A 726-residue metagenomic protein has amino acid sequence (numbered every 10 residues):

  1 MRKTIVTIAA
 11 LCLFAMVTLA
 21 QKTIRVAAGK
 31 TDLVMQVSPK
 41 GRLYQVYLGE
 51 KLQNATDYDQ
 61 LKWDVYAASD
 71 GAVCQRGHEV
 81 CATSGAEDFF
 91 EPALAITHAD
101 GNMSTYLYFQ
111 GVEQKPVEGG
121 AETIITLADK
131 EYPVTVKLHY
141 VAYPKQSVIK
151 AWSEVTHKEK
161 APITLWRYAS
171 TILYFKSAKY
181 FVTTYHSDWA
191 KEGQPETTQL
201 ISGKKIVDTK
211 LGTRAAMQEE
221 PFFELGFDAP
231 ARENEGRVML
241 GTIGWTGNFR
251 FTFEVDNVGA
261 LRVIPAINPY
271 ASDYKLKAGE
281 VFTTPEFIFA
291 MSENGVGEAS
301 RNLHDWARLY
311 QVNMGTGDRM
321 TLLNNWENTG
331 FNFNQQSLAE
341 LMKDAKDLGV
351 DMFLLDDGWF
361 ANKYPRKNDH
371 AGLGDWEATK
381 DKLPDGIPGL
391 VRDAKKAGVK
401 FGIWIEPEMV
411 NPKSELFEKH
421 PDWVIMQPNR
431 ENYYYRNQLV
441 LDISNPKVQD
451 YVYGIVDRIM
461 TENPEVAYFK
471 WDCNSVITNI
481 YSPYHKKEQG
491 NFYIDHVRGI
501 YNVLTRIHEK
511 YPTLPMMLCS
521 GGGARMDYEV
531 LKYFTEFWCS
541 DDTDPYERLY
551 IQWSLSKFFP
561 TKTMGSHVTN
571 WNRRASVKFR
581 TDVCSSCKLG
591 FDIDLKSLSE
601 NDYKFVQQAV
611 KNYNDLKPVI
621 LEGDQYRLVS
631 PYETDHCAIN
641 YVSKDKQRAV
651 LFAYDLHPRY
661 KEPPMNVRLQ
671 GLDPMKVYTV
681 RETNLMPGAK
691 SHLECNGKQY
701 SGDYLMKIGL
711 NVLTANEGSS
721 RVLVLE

Functional and structural regions predicted by a protein language model:
M1-K22: Bacterial Sec-dependent N-terminal signal peptides
K22-V34, L43-E254, Y270, V677-S691: Polysaccharide-binding surfaces and accessory modules of carbohydrate-active proteins
K30, F222-L225, E233, S630-P674: Carbohydrate-binding surface patches
G77, G85-L107, P230, E235-N248 (+6 more regions): Glycine-rich, aromatic-flanked loop segments that form ligand/cofactor-binding clefts across common enzyme folds
N102-L107, Y274-E293, G718-L725: Short Pro-Gly-centered flexible turn/kink motifs
M314-G454, N463, Y468: Aromatic-lined carbohydrate-binding/catalytic grooves of carbohydrate-active enzymes
P384-G386, E418-H420, V424-K578, K588-S597: Active-site neighborhood of glycoside hydrolase catalytic domains
H657-E726: C-terminal beta-sandwich/jelly-roll accessory domains of carbohydrate-active enzymes
